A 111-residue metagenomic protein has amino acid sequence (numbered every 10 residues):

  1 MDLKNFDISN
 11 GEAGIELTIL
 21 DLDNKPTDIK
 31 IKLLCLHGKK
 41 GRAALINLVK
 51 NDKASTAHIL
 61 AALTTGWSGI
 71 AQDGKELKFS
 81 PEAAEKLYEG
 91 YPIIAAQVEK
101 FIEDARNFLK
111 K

Functional and structural regions predicted by a protein language model:
M1-E12: Short, intrinsically disordered N-terminal pre-domain segments
A13-N24: Short acidic-hydrophobic surface loop/beta-edge motif
D23-K111: Short, surface-exposed, charged amphipathic helix/loop patches that serve as local interaction elements
